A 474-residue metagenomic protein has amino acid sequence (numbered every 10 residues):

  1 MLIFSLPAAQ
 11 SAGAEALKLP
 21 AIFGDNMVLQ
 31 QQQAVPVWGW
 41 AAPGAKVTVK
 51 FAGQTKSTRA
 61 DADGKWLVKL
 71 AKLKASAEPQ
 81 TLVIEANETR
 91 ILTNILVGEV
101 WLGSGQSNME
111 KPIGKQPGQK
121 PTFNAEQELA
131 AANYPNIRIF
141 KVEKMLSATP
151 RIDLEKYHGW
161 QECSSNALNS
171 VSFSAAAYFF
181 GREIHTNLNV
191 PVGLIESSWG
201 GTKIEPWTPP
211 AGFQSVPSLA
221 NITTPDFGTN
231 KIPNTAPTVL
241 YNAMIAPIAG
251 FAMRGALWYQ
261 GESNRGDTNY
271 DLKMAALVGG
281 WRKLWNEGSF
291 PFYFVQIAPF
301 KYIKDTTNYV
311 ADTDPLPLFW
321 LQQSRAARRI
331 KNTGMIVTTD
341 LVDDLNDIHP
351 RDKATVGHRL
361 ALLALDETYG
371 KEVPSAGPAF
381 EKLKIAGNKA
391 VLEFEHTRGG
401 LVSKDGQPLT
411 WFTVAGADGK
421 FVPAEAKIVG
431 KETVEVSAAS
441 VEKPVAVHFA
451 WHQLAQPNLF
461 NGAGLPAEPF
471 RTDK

Functional and structural regions predicted by a protein language model:
M1-P7: Bacterial N-terminal signal peptides
G13-K474: Cell-envelope and extracellular/periplasmic
